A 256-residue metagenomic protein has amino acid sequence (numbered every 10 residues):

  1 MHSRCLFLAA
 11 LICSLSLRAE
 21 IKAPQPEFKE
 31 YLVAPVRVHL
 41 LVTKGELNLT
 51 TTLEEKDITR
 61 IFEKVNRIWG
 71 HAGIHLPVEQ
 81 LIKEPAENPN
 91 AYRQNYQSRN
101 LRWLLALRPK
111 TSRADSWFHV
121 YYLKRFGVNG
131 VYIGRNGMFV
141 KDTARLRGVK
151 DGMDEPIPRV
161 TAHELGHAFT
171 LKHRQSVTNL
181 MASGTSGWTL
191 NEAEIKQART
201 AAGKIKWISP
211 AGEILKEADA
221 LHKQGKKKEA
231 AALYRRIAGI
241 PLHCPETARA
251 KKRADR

Functional and structural regions predicted by a protein language model:
M1-L6: Bacterial N-terminal signal peptides that target proteins for export
A10-R18: Hydrophobic h-region of N-terminal signal peptides that target proteins for export in Gram-negative bacteria
E20-A114, K124-F126, Y234, P241: Propeptide-to-catalytic entry region of secreted or membrane-anchored zinc metalloproteases
P24, G148-E213: The catalytic-center signature of Zn2+-dependent metalloproteases
F28, A106-R174: Active-site-proximal segment of zinc-dependent metalloprotease catalytic domains
V38, V78, H119-Y122, F139-V140 (+1 more regions): Structural recognition of the beta-strand scaffold that forms the well-ordered cores of secreted hydrolase catalytic
N48-D57, Y132-G137, L190-A201: Short, polar loop/linker segments at the starts of domains and inter-domain junctions
M181-R253: Replace "(M1/M4/M9/M12/WLM)" with "(e.g., M1/M4/M8/M9/M12/M26/WLM)" and add "not limited to" to clarify scope
